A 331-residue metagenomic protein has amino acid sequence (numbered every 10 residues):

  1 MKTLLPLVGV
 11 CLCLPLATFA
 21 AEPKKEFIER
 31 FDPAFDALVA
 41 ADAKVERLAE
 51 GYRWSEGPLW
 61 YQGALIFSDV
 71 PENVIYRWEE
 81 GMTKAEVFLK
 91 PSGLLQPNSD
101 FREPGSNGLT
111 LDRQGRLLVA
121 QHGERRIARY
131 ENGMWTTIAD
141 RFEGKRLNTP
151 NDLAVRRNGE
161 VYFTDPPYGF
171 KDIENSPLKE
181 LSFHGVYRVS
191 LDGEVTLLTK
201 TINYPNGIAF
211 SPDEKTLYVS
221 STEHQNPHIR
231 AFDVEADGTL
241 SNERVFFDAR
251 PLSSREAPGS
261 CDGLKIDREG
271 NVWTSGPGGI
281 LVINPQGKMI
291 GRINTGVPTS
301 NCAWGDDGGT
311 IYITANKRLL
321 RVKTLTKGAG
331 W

Functional and structural regions predicted by a protein language model:
M1-L4: Positively charged n-region of N-terminal signal peptides that target proteins for export
P6-A17: Bacterial N-terminal signal peptides
A20-W331: Sequence-structural signature of mature extracellular/luminal beta-sheet repeat domains, prominently beta-propellers
